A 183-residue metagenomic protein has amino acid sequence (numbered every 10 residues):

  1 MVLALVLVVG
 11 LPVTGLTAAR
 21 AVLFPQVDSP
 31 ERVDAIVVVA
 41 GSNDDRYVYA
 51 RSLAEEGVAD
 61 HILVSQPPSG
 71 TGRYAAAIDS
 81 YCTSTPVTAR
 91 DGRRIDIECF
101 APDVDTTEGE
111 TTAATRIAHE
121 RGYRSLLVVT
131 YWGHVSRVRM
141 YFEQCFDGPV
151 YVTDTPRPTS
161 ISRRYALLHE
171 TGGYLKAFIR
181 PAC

Functional and structural regions predicted by a protein language model:
M1-V27: N-terminal type II signal-anchor transmembrane helix that functions as the membrane-insertion/stop-transfer segment
A18-L167: A structural signal for short, hydrophobic/glycine-enriched beta-strand patches
R163-C183: A transmembrane-helix-recognition feature enriched in membrane-embedded lipid enzymes and envelope glyco-/phospholipid
